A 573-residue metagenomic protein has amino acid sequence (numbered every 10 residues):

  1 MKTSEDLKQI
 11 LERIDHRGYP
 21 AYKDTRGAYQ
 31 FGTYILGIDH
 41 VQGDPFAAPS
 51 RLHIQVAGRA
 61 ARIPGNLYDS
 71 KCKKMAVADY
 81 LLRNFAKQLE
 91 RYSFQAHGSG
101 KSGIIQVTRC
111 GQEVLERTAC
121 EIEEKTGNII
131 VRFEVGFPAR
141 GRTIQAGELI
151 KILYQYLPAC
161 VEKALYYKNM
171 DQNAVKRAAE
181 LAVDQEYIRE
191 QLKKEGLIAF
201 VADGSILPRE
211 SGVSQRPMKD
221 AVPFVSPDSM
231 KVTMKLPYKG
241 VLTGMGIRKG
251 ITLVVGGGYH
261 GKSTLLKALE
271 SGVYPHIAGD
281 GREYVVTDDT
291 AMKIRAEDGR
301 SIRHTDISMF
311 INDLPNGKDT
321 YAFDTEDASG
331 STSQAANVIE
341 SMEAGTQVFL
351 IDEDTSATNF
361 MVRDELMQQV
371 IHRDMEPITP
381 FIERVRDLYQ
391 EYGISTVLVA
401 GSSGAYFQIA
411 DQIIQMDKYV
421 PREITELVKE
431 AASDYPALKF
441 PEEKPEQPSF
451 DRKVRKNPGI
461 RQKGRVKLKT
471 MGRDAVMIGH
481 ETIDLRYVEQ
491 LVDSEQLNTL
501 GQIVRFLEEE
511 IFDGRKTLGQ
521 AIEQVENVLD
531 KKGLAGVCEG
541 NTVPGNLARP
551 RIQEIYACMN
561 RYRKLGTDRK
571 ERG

Functional and structural regions predicted by a protein language model:
M1-Y187, Q191-G196, L207, Y562-R569 (+1 more regions): N-terminal accessory targeting/assembly segments
Q145, R300, F310-S331, R363-I378: Flexible beta-alpha connector loops of hexameric P-loop NTPases
K193-L197, D203, Y259, L266-E297 (+1 more regions): Carboxylate/His-rich catalytic cores and anion/metal-binding grooves
P208-T243, A278, V286-A291, R295-I302 (+1 more regions): N-terminal pre-Walker A segment at the start of P-loop NTPase domains
L242-Y274: Glycine-rich phosphate-binding P-loop
S329-S341: Conserved alpha-helical scaffold flanking the Walker A/P-loop in AAA+ ATPase domains
S341-V385, Y389-Q390, S402-Q408, Q412-K429: Conserved P-loop NTPase nucleotide-binding/switch module
Q390-G393, V399-G573: Conserved NTP phosphate-binding and transfer environment spanning the P-loop NTPase/kinase superfamily
